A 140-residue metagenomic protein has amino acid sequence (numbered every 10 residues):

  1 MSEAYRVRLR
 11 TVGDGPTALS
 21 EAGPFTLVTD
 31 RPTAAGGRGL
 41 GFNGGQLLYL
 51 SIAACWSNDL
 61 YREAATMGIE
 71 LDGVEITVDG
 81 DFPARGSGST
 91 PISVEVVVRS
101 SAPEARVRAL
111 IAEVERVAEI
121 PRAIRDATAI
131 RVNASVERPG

Functional and structural regions predicted by a protein language model:
M1-L50, S57-G140: Extended beta-strand/beta-hairpin segments
